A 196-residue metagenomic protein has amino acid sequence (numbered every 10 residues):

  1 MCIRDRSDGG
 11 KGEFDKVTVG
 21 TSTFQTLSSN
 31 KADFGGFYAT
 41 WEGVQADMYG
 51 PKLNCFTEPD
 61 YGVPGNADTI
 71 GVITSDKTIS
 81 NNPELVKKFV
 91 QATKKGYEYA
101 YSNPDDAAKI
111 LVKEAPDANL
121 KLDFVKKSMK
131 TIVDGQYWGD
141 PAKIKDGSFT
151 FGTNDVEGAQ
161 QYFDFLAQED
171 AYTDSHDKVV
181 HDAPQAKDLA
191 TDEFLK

Functional and structural regions predicted by a protein language model:
M1-I3: Short, small-residue-biased leader/transition segments that mark boundaries at the very start of proteins
S7-K11, V44: Phosphate/pyrophosphate-binding betaalpha-module
K11-G20: Short beta-strand-to-loop elements that line the ligand-binding cleft of bilobed periplasmic-binding protein-like
F14-D15, D33, T153: Residue-level marker of alpha-helix boundaries and capping positions
S22-T26, N30-D117: Pocket-lining segment of extracytoplasmic ligand-binding domains
N82-E169: Secondary-structure end/capping motifs
V156-K196: Conserved C-terminal helix/tail region of periplasmic/extracytoplasmic solute-binding proteins
